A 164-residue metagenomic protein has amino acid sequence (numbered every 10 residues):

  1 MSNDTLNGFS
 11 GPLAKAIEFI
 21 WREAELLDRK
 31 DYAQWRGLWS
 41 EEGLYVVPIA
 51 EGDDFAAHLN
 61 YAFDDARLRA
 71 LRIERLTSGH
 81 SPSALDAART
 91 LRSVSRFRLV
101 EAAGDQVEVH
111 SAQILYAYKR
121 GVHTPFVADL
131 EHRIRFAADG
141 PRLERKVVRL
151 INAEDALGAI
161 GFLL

Functional and structural regions predicted by a protein language model:
M1-E41: Short, low-complexity N-terminal intrinsically disordered segments enriched in polar/charged residues
G8-G11, A57, V122: Conserved aromatic-histidine-acidic binding/catalytic patches
A14-E18, R67, L71, P125: A generic "alpha-helical surface" signal
E23, W35, R69, V109 (+1 more regions): Hydrophobic pocket/interface hotspot
E23-E25, H80-A87, Y118-G121: Short helix-to-loop capping/linker segments positioned immediately adjacent to catalytic or ligand/cofactor-binding
L26-Q34, P82-D86, D139: Surface-exposed helix-capping loop/turn segments at secondary-structure junctions
E41-H110: A solvent-exposed, acidic/Ser-Thr-rich amphipathic alpha-helical stretch
L91-S93, R98-L164: A beta-strand edge to alpha-helix "cap/lid" segment located at domain peripheries
